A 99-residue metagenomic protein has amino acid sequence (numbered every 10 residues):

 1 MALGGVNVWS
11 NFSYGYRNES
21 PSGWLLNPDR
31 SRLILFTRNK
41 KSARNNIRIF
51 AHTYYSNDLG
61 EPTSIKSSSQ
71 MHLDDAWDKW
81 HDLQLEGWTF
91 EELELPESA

Functional and structural regions predicted by a protein language model:
A2-E86, F90-A99: Terminus-proximal functional modules
